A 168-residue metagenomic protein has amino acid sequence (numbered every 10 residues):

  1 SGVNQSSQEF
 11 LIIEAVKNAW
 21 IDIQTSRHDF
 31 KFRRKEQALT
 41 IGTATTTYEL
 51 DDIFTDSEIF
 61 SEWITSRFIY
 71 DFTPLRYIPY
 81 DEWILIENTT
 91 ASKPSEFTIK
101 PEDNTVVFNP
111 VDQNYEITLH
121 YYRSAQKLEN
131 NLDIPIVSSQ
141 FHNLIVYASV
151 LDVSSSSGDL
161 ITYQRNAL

Functional and structural regions predicted by a protein language model:
S1-L168: Glycine-enriched, solvent-exposed interface loops adjoining structured elements
